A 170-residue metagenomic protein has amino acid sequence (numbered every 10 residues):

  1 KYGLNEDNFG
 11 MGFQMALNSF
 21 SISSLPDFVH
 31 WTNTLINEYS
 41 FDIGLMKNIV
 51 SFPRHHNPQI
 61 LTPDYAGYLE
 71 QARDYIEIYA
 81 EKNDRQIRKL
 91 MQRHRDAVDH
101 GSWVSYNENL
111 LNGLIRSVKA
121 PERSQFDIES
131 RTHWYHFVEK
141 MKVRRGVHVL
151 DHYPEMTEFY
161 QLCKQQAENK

Functional and structural regions predicted by a protein language model:
K1-K170: Radical SAM enzyme [4Fe-4S]-AdoMet core and its adjacent flexible, acidic and glycine-rich loops/tails across
